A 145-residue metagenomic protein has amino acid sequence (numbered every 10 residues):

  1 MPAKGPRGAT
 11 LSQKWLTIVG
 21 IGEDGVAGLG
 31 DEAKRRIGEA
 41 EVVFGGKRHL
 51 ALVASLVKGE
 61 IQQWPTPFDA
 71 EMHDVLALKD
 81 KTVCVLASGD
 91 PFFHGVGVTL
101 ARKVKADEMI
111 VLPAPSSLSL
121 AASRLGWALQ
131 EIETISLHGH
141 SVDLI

Functional and structural regions predicted by a protein language model:
P2-L120, W127, H138-I145: Class I S-adenosyl-L-methionine
